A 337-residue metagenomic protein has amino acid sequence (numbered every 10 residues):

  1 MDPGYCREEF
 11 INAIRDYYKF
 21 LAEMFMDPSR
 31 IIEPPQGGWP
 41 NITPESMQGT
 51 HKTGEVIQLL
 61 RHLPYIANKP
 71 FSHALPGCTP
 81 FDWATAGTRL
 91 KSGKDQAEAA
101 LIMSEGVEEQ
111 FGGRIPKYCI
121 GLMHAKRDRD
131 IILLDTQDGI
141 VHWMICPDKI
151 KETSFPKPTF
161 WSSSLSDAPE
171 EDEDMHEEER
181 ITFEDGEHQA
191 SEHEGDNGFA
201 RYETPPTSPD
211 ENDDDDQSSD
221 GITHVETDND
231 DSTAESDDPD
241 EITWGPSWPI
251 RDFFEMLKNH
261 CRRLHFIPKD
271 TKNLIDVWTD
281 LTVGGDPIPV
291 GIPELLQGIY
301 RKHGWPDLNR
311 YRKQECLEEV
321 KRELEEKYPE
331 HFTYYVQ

Functional and structural regions predicted by a protein language model:
M1-H51, I66-N68, C78: Short, surface-exposed beta-strand/turn modules with glycine/proline-rich turns and flanking aromatic residues
R7-I11, R15-A22, I57, R251-K258 (+2 more regions): Generic detector of well-ordered alpha-helical segments enriched in charged/polar residues, highlighting helical
P44-E45, E55-I57, T85: A short acidic (Asp/Glu
K52-H62: Short hydrophobic alpha-helical segments that form membrane-spanning helices or hydrophobic packing faces of helical
L63-Q337: Long, low-complexity, intrinsically disordered segments enriched in glycines and aromatic residues
